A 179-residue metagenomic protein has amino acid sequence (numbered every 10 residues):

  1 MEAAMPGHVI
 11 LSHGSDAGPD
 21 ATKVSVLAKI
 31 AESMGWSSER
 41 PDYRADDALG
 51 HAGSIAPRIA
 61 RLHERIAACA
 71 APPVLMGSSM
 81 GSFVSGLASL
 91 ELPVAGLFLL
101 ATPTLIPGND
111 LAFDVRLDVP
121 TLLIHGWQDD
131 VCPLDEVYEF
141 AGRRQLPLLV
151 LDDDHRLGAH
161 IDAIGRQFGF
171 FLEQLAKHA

Functional and structural regions predicted by a protein language model:
E2-P72, V84-L87: Serine-hydrolase catalytic machinery in alpha/beta-hydrolase-like enzymes
A17-G18, I106, W127-C132, H155-R156: Acidic catalytic loop of the alpha/beta-hydrolase fold
K23-S25, C132-A141, A163: Short alpha-helix in the alpha/beta-hydrolase fold that links the catalytic acid
S37-E39, G142-A159, Q167: Catalytic histidine neighborhood in serine/cysteine hydrolases with alpha/beta-hydrolase-type architecture
I55-P57, G158-Q174: Post-His helix in hydrolase/transferase enzymes
S78-S82: Active-site loop->helix "elbow" adjoining a glycine-rich segment at hydrolase catalytic centers
P93-G108, P120: A conserved short beta-strand
L117-D118, L122-H125, D129: Short beta-strand/loop motif that positions the catalytic acidic residue of the alpha/beta-hydrolase fold
